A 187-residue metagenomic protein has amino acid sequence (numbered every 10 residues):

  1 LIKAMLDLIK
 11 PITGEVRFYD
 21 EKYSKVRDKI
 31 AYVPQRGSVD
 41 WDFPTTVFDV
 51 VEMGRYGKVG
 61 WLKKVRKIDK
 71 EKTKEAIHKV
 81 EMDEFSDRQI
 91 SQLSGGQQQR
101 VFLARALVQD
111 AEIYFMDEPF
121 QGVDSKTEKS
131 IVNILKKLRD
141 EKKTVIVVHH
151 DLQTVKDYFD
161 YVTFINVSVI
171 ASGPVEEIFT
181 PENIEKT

Functional and structural regions predicted by a protein language model:
L6: Helix-to-loop junction immediately C-terminal to a conserved catalytic motif
G14-V26: Conserved ABC transporter NBD signature motif
E52, K67-F85: Conserved ABC ATPase "signature" region
Q89-L93, Q97: Conserved ABC ATPase signature
Y114-D117: Catalytic Walker B motif of ABC-type/P-loop ATPase nucleotide-binding domains
H149-H150: H-loop/switch region of ABC-family ATPase nucleotide-binding domains
Y161-V175: H-loop (His-switch) and adjacent beta-strand-loop-beta switch element of ABC-type ATPase nucleotide-binding domains
